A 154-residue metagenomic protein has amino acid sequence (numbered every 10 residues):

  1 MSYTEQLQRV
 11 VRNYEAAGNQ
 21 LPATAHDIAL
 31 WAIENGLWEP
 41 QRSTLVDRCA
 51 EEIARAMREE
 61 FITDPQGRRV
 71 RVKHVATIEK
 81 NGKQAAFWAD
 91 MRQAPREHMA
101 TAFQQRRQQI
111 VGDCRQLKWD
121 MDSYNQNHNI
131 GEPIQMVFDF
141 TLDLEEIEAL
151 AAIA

Functional and structural regions predicted by a protein language model:
M1-V10, L45-A154: Phospho-regulated, low-complexity intrinsically disordered regions of nuclear gene-regulatory and chromatin-associated
T4, A17-H26, E39-V46: Alpha-helix N-cap/helix-initiation sites
V10-N13, T24-E39: DNA-recognition alpha helix
A16, I33-E34, W38, I147-A154: Structured catalytic/translocation cores of nucleotide/phosphate-coupled proteins
A32-R42, I53-R58: Short alpha-helix boundary/capping elements
